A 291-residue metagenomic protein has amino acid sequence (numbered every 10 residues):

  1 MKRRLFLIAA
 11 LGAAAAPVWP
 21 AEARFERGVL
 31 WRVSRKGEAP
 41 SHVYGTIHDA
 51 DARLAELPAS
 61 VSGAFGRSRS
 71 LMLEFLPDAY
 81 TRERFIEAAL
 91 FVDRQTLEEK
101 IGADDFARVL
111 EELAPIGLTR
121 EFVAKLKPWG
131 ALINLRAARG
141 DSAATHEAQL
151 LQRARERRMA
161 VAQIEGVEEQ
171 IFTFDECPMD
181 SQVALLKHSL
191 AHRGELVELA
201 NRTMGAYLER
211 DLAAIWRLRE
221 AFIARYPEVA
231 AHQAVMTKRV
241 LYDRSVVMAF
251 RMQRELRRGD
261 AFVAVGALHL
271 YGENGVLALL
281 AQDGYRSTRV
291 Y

Functional and structural regions predicted by a protein language model:
L5-P20: N-terminal export signals
I8, G63, A107, E111 (+4 more regions): Replace "anionic and nucleotidyl ligands
A9, R53, E273: Active-site-proximal flexible loops/turns
A10, F75, V265: Glycine-rich, N-terminal phosphate-binding loop of Rossmann-like dinucleotide-binding domains
G12-A15, E56, V276: Alpha-helical transmembrane segments and their juxtamembrane interfaces
A21, F25, V29-M236: Structured, acidic catalytic/metal-binding patches in enzyme active sites
A234-Y291: A cross-kingdom marker for long, charged
